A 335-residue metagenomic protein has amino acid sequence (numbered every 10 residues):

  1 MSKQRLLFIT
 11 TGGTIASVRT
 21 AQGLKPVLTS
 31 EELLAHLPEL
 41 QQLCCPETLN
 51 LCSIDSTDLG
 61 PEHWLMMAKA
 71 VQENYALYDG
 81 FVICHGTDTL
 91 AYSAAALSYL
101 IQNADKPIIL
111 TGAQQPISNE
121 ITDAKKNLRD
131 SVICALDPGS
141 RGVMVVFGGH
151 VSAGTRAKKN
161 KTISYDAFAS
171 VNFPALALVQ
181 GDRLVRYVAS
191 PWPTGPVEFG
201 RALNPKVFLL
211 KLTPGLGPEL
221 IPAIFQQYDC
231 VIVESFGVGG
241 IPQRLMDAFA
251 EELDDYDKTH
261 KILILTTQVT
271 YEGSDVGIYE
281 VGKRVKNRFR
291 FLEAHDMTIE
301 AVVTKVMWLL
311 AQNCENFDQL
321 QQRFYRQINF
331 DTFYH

Functional and structural regions predicted by a protein language model:
M1-E73, Y271: ATP/NTP phosphate-donor binding region
S2-R5, I9-S17, T29-L40, A153-V238 (+2 more regions): Accessory alpha-helical/coil subdomains and C-terminal extensions that flank or cap enzyme catalytic cores
R19-Q22, A94-A95, E120-D123, A153-K159 (+1 more regions): Short acidic, glycine/serine/threonine-rich loops at helix termini
Y78-L90, Q227-G239: Short acidic, glycine-rich surface-loop motifs adjacent to enzyme active sites
C84-K106, K158, Q243-E251: Short Gly/Thr/Asp-enriched flexible loops that form oxyanion-binding sites at enzyme active sites
A96-D123, V132-P138, D255-T267: Short, acidic/small-residue loops that bind anionic groups at enzyme active sites
L110-Q180: Internal gly/pro-rich beta-alpha loop/helix module that stabilizes soluble enzyme cofactors or their anionic handles
Q243-H335: ATP/nucleoside-binding phosphotransfer catalytic cores, i.e., glycine-rich phosphate-binding loops
